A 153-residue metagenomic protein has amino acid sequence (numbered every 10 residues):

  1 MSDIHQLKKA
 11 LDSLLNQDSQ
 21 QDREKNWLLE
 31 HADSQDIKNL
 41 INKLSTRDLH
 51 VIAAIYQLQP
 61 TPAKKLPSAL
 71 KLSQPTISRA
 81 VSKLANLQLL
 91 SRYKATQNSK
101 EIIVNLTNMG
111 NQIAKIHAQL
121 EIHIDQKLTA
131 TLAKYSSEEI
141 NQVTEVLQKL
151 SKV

Functional and structural regions predicted by a protein language model:
M1-A10, Q119-V153: Terminal interaction helix/tail motif
M1-K43: N-terminal leader segment of winged-helix/HTH proteins
W27-L72: N-terminal helix-turn-helix DNA-binding core of bacterial DNA-binding proteins
A53, S91, T144, Q148: A cross-family signal for key residues in well-ordered alpha-helices that form functional helical elements
Q59-I102: Canonical helix-turn-helix DNA-binding module
A85-S137: Charged, amphipathic alpha-helical coiled-coil/dimerization segments
